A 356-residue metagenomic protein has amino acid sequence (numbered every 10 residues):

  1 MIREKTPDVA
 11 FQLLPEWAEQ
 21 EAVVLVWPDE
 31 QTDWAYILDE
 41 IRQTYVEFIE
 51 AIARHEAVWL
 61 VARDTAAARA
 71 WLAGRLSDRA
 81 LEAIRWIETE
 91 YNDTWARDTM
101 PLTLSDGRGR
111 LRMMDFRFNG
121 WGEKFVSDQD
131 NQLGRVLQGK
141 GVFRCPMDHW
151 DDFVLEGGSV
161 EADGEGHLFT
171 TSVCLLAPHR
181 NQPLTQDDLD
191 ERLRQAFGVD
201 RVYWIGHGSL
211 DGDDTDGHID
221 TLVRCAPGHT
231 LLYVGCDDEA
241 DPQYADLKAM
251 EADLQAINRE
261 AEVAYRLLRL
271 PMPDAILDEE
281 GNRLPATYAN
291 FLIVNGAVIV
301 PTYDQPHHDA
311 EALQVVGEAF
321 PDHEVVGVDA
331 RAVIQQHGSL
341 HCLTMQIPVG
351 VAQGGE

Functional and structural regions predicted by a protein language model:
M1-E356: The feature marks the mature, well-folded catalytic cores of soluble enzymes
